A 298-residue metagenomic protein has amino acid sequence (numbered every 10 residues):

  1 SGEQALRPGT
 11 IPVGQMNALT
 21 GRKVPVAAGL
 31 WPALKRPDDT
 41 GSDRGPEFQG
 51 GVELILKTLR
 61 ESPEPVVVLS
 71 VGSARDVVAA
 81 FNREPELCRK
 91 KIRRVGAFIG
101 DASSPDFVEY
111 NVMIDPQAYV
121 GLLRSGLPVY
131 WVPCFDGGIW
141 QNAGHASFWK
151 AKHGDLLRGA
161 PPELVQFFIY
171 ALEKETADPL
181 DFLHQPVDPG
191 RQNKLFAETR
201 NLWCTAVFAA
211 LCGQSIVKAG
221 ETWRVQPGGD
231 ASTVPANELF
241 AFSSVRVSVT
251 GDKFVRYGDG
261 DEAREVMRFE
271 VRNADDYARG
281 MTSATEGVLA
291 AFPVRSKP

Functional and structural regions predicted by a protein language model:
S1-I11, R36-S147, A151: Active-site histidine-anchored catalytic micro-motif
A5-E61, E262-E265, R272-D276, G280-T282 (+1 more regions): Metal-dependent C-N hydrolase catalytic cores
M16-G21, G121, G154-L157: Short, conserved catalytic or adaptor-binding loops enriched in Gly and charged residues
A18-R22, R60, E86, L127-P128 (+2 more regions): Generic secondary-structure signature for well-ordered alpha-helical cores
V26, L122, F208: A residue-level signal for conserved active-site and pocket-lining positions in enzyme catalytic cores
A28, V71, L202: Short glycine-rich loop/turn motifs that provide flexible caps or phosphate-binding loops at active sites
W31, S73-A74, Q214: Short glycine-rich anion-binding loops that position phosphate/pyrophosphate groups of nucleotides and phosphorylated
M113, V129-P298: Conformational coupling and interaction surfaces
